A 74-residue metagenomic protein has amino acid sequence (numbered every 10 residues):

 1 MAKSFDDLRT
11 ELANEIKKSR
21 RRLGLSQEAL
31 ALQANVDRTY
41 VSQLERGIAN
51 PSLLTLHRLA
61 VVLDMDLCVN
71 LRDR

Functional and structural regions predicted by a protein language model:
M1-E11: A detector for short, charged/polar N-terminal pre-domain segments
N14-A29: Short basic helix-loop element that most often maps to the first helix and adjoining turn of HTH DNA-binding modules
I16, L30-A31, V41-L44: Conserved hydrophobic/aromatic packing and binding residues within compact polymer-binding modules
R21, L32, V61: Alpha-helical residues within the helix-turn-helix
N35-A49: Recognition helix of helix-turn-helix/homeodomain-like DNA-binding domains that insert into the DNA major groove
G47-A60: Short, basic-rich loop-to-helix N-cap that marks the start of a DNA-contacting helix
L53, D64-R74: Short C-terminal boundary/hinge segments that cap the last helix of small helical domains
